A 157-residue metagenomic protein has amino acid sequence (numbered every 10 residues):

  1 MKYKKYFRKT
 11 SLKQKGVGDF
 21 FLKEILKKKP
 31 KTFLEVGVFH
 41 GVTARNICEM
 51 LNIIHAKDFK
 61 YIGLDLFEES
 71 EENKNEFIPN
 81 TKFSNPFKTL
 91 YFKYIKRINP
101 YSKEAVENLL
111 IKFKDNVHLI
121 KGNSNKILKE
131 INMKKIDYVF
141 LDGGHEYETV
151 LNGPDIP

Functional and structural regions predicted by a protein language model:
K2-P157: S-adenosylmethionine/decaboxylated-SAM
